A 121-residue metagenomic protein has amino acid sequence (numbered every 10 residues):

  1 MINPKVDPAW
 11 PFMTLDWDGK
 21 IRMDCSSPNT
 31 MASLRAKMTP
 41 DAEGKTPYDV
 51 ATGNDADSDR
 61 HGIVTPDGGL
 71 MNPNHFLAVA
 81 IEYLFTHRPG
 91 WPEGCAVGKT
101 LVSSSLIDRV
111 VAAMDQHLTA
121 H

Functional and structural regions predicted by a protein language model:
M1-H121: Phosphate-binding chemistry for phosphorylated carbohydrates and sugar-nucleotides
